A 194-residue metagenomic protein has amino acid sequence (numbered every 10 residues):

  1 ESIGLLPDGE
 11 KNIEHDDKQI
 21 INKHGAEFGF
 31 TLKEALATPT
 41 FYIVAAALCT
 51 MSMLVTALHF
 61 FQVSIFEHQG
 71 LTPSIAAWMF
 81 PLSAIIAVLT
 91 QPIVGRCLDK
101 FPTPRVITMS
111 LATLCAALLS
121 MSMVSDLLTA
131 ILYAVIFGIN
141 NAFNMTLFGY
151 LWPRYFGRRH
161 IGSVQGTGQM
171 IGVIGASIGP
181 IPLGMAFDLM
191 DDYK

Functional and structural regions predicted by a protein language model:
F30-V94, T103, G149, G179: Extracytoplasmic gate region of multi-pass secondary transporters
F66-E67, C97-L98, P182-D191: Interfacial helix-cap and linker-helix signal at transmembrane-aqueous boundaries of multi-pass secondary transporters
P73-S74, R158-G168: Loop-to-transmembrane helix entry/capping segments in MFS-fold secondary transporters and related SLC/MFSD carriers
I86-T90, N140, I171-G175: MFS transmembrane alpha-helix packing/gate-lining sites
D99-L111: Cytoplasmic membrane-interface "Motif A"-like loop-to-helix N-cap segments of 12-TM Major Facilitator Superfamily
T113-S125: C-terminal ends and interior cores of transmembrane alpha-helices in multi-pass membrane transporters/permeases
A117, L128-I136: Paired small-residue
F143-F156: Intracellular juxtamembrane helix-capping segments at the cytosolic ends of symmetry-related transmembrane helices
